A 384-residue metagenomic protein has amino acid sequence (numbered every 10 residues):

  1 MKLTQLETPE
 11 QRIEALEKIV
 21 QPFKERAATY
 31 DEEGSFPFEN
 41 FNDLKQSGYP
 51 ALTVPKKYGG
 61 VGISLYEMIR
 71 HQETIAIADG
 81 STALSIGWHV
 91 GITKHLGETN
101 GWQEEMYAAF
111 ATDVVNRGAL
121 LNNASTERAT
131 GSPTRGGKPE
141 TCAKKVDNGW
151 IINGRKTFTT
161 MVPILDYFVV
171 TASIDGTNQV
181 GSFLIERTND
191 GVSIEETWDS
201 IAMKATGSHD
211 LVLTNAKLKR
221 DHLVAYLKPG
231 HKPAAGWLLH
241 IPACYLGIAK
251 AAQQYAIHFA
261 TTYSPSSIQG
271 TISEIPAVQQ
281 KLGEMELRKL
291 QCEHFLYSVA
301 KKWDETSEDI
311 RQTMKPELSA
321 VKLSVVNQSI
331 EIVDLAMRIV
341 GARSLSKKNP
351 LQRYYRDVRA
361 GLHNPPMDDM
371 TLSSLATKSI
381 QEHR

Functional and structural regions predicted by a protein language model:
M1-E14, K18, R384: Basic/polar N-terminal segments that are highly enriched at the extreme N-terminus, encompassing both cleavable
K24, A28-D31, L290-S324, M337-V340 (+1 more regions): C-terminal helix-coil-helix/basic helical segment that borders enzyme active sites and/or dimer interfaces and provides
F36-Q46, A51-N153, T160: Glycine-rich flavin
R155-V192: A short core secondary-structure module
F158-M161, W237-H240, N364: Glycine-rich phosphate/pyrophosphate-binding beta-alpha loops
S200-K289: Glycine-rich beta->alpha junctions and the first turn(s) of the following alpha-helix
P242, A249, A256, M285 (+5 more regions): Amphipathic alpha-helices that form helix-helix packing interfaces
V340-R384: Glycine-rich phosphate/cofactor-binding loops in nucleotide/flavin-utilizing enzymes
